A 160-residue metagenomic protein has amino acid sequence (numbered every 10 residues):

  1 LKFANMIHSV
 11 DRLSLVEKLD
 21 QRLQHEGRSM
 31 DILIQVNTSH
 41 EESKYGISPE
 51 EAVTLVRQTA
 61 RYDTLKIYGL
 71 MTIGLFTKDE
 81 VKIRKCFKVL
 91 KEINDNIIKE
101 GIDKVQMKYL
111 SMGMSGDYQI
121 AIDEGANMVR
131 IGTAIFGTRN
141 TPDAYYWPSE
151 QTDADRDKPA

Functional and structural regions predicted by a protein language model:
L1-G116, E124, F136-T138: Conserved alpha/beta-domain cores
Q119: Conserved active-site alpha-helix within GNAT-family acetyltransferase domains
I122, A126-A160: C-terminal helical cap(s) of enzyme catalytic domains, especially alpha/beta-barrels
